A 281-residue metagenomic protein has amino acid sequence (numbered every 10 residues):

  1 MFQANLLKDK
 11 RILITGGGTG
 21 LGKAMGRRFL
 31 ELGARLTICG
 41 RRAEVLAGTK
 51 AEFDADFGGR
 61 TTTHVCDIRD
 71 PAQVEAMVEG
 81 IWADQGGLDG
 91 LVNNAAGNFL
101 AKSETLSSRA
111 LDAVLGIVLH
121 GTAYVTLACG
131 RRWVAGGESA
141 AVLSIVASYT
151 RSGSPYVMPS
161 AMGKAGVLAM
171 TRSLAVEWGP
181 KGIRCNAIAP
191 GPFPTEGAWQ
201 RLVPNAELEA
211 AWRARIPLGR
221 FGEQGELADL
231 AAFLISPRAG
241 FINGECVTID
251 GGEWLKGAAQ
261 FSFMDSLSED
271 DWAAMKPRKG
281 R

Functional and structural regions predicted by a protein language model:
F2-Q3, N243-R281: Short C-terminal tail/terminal secondary-structure segment of NAD(P)H-dependent dehydrogenase/reductase domains
G16-G20: Conserved glycine-rich cofactor-binding loop
V65-A76, S108, G225: The beta1-alpha1 cofactor-binding region of Rossmann-like NAD(H)/NADP(H)-dependent oxidoreductases
V92, G179, R184, I242-G244: Short, small/polar-rich loop/turn modules that mediate ligand/substrate recognition or access, typified
K102-L115, L208, W212: Substrate-binding pocket helix/loop in short-chain dehydrogenase/reductase
T126, G163, T171: Active-site helix of classical SDR
R131, V176-P180, G240: Alpha-helical segment proximal to the catalytic Tyr-Lys
